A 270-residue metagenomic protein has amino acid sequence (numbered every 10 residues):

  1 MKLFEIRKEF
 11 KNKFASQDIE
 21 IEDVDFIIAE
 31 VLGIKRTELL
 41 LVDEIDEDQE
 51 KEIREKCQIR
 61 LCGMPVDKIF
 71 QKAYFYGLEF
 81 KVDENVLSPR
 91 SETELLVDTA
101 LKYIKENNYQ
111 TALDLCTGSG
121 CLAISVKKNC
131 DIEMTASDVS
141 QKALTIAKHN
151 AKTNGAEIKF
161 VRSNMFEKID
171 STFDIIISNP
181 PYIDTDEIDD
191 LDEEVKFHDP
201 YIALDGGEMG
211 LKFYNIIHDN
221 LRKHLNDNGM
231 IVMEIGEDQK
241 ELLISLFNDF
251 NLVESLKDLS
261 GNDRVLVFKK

Functional and structural regions predicted by a protein language model:
M1-I53: A short N-terminal interaction module
F14, I104, A151, L221 (+1 more regions): Conserved hydrophobic residues forming the short capping helix/wall of the S-adenosyl-L-methionine
I27, G63, T93, L122 (+5 more regions): Residue-level signal for inorganic ion chemistry
E30-K102: Conserved AdoMet
E79, E133, E157-K159, N251-E254: Conserved beta-strand segments of alpha/beta enzyme cores
L95-D189: Conserved SAM/SAH cofactor-binding pocket of Class I
Y182-K212: Mobile active-site "lid"/loop adjacent to the S-adenosyl-L-methionine
E208-F268: Conserved Class I SAM-dependent methyltransferase catalytic core
